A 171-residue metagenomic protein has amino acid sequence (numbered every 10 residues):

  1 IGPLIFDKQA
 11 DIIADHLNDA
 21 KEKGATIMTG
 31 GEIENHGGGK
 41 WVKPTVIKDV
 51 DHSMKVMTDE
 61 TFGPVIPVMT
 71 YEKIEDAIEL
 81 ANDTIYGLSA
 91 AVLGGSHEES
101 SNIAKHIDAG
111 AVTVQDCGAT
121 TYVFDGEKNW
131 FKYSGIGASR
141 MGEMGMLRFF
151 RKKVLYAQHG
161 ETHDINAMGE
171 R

Functional and structural regions predicted by a protein language model:
L4-A14: Short beta-strand to alpha-helix junction loop
Q9-A10, G24, E75: Low-complexity, intrinsically disordered short peptide segments enriched in small/polar/basic residues
G24-I33: Short secondary-structure junctions
I33-E34, W41-R171: Conserved C-terminal structural/oligomerization subdomain of aldehyde/semialdehyde dehydrogenase
